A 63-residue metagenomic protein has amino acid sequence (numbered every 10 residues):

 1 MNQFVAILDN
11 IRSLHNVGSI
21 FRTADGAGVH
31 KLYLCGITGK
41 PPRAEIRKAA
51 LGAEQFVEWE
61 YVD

Functional and structural regions predicted by a protein language model:
M1-D63: RNA substrate-binding interface of SAM-dependent RNA methyltransferases
